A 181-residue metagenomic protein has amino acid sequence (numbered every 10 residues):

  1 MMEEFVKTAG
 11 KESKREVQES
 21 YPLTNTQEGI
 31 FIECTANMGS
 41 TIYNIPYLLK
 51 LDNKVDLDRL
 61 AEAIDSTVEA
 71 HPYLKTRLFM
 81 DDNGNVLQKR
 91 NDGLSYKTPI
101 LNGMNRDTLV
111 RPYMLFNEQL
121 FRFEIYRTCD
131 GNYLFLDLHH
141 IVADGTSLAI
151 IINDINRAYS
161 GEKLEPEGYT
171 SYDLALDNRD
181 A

Functional and structural regions predicted by a protein language model:
M1-K11, V86-N91: Phosphopantetheine-dependent thiolation modules in NRPS/PKS and related acyl-activating systems
F5-T8, D92-I100, R111: Short, charged/polar, Gly/Pro-enriched secondary-structure boundary elements
R15-R90, L101-D180: Acyl-group handoff/entry surfaces in thioester-processing enzymes
